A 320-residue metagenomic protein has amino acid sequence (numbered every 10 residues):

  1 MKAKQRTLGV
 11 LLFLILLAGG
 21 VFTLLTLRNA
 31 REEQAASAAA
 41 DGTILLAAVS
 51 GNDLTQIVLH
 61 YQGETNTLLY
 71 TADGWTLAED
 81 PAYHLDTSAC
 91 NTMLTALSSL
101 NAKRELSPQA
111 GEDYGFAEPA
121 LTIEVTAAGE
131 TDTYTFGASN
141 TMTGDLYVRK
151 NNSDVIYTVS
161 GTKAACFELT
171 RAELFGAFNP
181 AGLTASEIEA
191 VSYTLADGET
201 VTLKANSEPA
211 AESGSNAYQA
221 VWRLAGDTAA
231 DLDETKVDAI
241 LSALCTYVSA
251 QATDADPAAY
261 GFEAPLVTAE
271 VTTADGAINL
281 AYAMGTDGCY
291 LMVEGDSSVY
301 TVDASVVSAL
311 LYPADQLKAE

Functional and structural regions predicted by a protein language model:
M1-E320: Soluble, acidic/polar mature domains that operate outside membranes
